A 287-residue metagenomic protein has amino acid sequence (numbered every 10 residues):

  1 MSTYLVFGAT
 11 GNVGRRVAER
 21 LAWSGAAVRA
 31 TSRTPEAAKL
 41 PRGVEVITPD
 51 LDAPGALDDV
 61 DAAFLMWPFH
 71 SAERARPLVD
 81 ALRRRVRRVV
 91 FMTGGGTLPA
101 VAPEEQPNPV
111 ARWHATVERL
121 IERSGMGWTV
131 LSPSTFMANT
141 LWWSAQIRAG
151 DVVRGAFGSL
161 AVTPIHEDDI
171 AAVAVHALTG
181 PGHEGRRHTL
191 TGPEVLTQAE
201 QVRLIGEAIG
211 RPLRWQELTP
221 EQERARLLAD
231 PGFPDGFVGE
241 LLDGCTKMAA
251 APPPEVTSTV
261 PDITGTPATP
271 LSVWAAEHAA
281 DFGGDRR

Functional and structural regions predicted by a protein language model:
S2-P41, D52-G55, V60, M66-R76 (+6 more regions): Oxidoreductase cofactor-interface core, primarily capturing Rossmann-like NAD(P)-dependent enzymes
V44-E45: A detector of mature, structured extracytoplasmic domains
P49: Cofactor-binding loops of NAD(P)H-dependent oxidoreductases, dominated by short-chain dehydrogenase/reductases
V60-D61, G265: An amphipathic, basic-hydrophobic alpha-helix
E217-T219: NUDIX/MutT-family hydrolases
E221-R287: A hydrophobic C-terminal alpha-helical subdomain
